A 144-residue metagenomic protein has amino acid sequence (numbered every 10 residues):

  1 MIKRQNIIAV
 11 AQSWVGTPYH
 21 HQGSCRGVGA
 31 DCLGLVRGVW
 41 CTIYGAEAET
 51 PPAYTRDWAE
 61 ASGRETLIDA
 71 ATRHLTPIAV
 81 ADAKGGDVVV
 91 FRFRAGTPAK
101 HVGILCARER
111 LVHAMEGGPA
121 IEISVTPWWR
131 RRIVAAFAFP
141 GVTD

Functional and structural regions predicted by a protein language model:
M1-T17, V125-D144: Non-catalytic ligand/cofactor/substrate-binding and regulatory segments of enzyme domains
I2-I8, E49-P119, T126, P140: ...with weaker cross-activation on analogous glycine-rich loops/strands in unrelated enzymes
V15, I43-Y44: A broad structural signal for alpha-helix termini and local helix breaks/kinks
P18-G27, P77-I78, K100: Short helix-to-loop capping/linker segments positioned immediately adjacent to catalytic or ligand/cofactor-binding
Y19, H74-A79, R132-A135: Short secondary-structure junctions
S24, S124-V125: Short, solvent-exposed loop/turn segments at secondary-structure boundaries
S24-I43: Active-site nucleophilic cysteine motif
